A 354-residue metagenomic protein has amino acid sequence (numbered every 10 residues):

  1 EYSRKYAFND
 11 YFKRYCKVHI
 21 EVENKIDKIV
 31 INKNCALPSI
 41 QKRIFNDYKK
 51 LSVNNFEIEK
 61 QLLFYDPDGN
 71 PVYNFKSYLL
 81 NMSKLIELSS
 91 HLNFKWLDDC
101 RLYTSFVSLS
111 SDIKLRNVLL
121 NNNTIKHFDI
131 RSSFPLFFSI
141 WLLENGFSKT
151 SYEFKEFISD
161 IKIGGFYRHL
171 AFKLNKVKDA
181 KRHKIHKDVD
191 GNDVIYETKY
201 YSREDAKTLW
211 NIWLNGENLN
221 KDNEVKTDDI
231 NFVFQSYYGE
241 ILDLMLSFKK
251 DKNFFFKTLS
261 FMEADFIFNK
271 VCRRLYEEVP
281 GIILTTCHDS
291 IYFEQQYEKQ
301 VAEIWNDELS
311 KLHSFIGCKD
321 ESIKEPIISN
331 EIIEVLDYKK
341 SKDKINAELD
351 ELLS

Functional and structural regions predicted by a protein language model:
E1-R116, N122, I316-S354: Non-catalytic nucleic-acid-binding interfaces of large nucleic-acid enzymes and RNP effectors
V107-N253: Helical catalytic core of nucleic-acid polymerases
H127-I130, I282-Q295: Catalytic palm active-site di-aspartate
K250-N269: Adenine-nucleotide phosphate-binding core of ATP-dependent small-molecule kinases
D265-C287: Active-site palm subdomain of RNA-directed nucleic acid polymerases
Y292-W305: Catalytic palm subdomain of template-directed nucleic-acid polymerases, centered on the conserved carboxylate motif
E308-I316: A common structural junction motif
